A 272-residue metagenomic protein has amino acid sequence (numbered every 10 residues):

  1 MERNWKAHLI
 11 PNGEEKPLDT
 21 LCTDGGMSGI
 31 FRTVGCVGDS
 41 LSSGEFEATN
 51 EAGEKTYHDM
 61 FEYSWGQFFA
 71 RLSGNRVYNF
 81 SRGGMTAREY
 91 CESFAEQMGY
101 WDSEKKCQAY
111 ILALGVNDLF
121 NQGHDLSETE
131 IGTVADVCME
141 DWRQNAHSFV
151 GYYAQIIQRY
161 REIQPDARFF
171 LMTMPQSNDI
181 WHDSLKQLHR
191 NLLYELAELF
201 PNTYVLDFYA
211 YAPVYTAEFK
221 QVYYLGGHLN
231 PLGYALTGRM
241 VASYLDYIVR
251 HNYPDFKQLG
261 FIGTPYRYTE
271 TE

Functional and structural regions predicted by a protein language model:
E2-S81, M98-D102, E195-E198, P254: Serine-esterase "nucleophile elbow" of acetyl-processing enzymes
G35-V37, S42, R76-S81, Q108-A113 (+2 more regions): Structural recognition of the beta-strand scaffold that forms the well-ordered cores of secreted hydrolase catalytic
S40-S43, R82-R88, V116-N121, P175-D179 (+1 more regions): Solvent-exposed loop/turn segments at secondary-structure junctions within structured extracellular/periplasmic domains
E47-T133, C138-H147, G151: Conserved SGNH/GDSL esterase-like catalytic core that processes O-acyl groups on lipids and polysaccharides
Q67, R71, E162, R239 (+2 more regions): Short, well-ordered alpha-helices that flank and scaffold nucleotide-derived cofactor binding pockets
D102-S103, P165-D166, P201: Proline-centered flexible-loop/turn and helix-kink motifs
Y153-Q158, R190: Generic structural signal for well-ordered alpha-helices, preferentially at hydrophobic/aromatic core positions
M174-E272: Catalytic His-Asp segment of secreted/periplasmic serine-dependent ester chemistry enzymes
